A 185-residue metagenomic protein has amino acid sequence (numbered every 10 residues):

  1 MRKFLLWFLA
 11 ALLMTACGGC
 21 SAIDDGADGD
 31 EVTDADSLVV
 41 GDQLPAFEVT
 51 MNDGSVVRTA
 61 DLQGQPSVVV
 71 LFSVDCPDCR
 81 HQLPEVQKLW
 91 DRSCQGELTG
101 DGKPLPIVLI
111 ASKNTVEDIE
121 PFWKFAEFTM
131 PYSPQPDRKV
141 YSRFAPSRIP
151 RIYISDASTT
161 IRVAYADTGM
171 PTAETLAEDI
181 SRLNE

Functional and structural regions predicted by a protein language model:
M1-G18: Sec-dependent bacterial lipoprotein signal peptides
C17-A46: N-proximal helix/coil linker or "cap" segments that precede and/or mark the start of modular domains
A46-S67: A short beta-strand-turn-helix
Q65-S67, F72-D75, R148: Short pre-active-site segment immediately N-terminal to redox-active cysteine/selenocysteine motifs in thiol-based
Q65-S67, H81-L109, K124, A173: Conserved helix-turn-beta segment immediately C-terminal to the redox Cys motif in thioredoxin-like folds
T99-E117, F128-D137: Thiol-based oxidoreductase modules, predominantly thioredoxin-like and allied folds used for disulfide exchange
E120-A157: Short, internal strand/loop/helix patches that form the active-site neighborhood or redox-interaction surface
R151-E185: Thiol-/selenol-based redox modules, centered on thioredoxin-like and closely related oxidoreductase domains
